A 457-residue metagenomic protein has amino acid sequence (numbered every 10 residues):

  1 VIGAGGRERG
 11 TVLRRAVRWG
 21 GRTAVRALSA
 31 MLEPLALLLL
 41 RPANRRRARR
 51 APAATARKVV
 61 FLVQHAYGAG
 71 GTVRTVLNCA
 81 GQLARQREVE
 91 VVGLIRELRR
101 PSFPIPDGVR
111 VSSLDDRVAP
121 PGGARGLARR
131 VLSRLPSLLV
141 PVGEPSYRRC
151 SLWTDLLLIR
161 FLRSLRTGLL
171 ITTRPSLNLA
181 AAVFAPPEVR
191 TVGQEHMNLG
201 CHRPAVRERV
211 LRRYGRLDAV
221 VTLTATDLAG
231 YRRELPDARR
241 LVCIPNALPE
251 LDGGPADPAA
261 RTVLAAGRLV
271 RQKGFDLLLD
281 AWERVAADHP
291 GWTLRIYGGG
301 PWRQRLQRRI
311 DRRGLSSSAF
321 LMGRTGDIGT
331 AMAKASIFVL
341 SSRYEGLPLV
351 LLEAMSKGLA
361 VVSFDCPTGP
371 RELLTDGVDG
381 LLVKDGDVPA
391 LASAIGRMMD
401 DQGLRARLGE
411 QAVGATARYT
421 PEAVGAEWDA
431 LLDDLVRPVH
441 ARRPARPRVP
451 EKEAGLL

Functional and structural regions predicted by a protein language model:
G6, P34, L38-T55, V63-A69 (+1 more regions): N-terminal strand-loop element at the rim of the active site of nucleotide-sugar-dependent glycosyltransferases
L32-L40, S112, R190-H196, G200 (+1 more regions): Donor nucleotide-sugar binding/catalytic pocket of nucleotide-sugar-dependent glycosyltransferases
G70-N78, R261-R284, I296, P301-R308 (+2 more regions): A conserved mid-protein helix/loop that constitutes part of the nucleotide-sugar donor-binding site
R324, R343: Aromatic "clamp/platform" in nucleotide-sugar-dependent glycosyltransferases that forms part of the donor/acceptor
A360-F364: Short hydrophobic beta-strand element within catalytic cores of glycosyltransferases and related nucleotide-activated
T375-G377, L381-V388, R397-Q402, A417: Conserved acidic donor-binding segment of nucleotide-sugar-dependent glycosyltransferases
A390, R397, L404-R418, E427-A430: A short, well-ordered alpha-helix in the C-terminal region of glycosyltransferases
P421-L457: C-terminal alpha-helical cap of glycosyltransferases
